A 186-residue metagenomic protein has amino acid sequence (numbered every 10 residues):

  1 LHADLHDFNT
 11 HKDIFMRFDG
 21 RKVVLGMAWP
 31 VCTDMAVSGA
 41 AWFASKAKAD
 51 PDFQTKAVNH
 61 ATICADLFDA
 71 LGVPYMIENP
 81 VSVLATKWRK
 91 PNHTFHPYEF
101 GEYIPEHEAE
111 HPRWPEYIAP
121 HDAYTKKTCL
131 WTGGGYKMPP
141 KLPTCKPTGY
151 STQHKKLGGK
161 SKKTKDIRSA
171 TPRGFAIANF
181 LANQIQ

Functional and structural regions predicted by a protein language model:
L1-H11: Rossmann-fold cofactor-recognition segment
H11-R21, C32-Q186: Class I S-adenosyl-L-methionine
V24: Conserved nucleotide-sensing/catalytic segment adjacent to the nucleotide-binding pocket in NTP-handling enzymes
M27: A conserved beta-strand element that flanks and buttresses the S-adenosyl-L-methionine
